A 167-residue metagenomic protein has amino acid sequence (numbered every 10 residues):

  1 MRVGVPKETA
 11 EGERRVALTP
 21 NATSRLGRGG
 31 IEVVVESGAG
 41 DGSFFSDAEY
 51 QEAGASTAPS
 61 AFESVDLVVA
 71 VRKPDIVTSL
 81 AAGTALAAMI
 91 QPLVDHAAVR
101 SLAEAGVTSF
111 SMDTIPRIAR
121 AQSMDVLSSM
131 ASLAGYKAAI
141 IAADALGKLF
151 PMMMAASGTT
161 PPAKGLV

Functional and structural regions predicted by a protein language model:
M1, V5-S101, A105: An N-terminal-biased, well-structured beta-alpha scaffold segment characteristic of Rossmann-like dinucleotide-binding
R2, I76-K164: Glycine/serine-rich phosphate-binding loop and adjoining beta1-alpha1 elements at the start of nucleotide-handling
